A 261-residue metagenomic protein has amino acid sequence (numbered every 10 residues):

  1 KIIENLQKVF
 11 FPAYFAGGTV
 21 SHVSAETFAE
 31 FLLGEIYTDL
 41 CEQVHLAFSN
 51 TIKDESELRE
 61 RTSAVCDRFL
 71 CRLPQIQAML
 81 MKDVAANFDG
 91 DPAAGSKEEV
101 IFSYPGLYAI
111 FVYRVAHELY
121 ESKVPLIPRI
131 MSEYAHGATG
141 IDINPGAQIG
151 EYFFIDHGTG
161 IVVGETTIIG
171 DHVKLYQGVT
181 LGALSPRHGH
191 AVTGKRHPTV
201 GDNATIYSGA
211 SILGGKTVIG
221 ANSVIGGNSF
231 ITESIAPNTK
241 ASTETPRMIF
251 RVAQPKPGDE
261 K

Functional and structural regions predicted by a protein language model:
K1-E133, P257-K261: Terminal amphipathic alpha-helical/low-complexity segments used for targeting or macromolecular assembly
G95-K97, R114, H136-A138, Y176 (+1 more regions): Residue-level signal for pocket-adjacent positions within structured domains
E121-E151: Short, conserved active-site entrance elements at the starts or edges of catalytic domains
T139, N144-P145, G150-E151, D156-E165 (+10 more regions): Left-handed beta-helix
G189, T193-K195: Extended hydrophobic/aromatic segments used for targeting, binding, or gating
A253-Q254: N-terminal cysteine/histidine-rich coordination modules
